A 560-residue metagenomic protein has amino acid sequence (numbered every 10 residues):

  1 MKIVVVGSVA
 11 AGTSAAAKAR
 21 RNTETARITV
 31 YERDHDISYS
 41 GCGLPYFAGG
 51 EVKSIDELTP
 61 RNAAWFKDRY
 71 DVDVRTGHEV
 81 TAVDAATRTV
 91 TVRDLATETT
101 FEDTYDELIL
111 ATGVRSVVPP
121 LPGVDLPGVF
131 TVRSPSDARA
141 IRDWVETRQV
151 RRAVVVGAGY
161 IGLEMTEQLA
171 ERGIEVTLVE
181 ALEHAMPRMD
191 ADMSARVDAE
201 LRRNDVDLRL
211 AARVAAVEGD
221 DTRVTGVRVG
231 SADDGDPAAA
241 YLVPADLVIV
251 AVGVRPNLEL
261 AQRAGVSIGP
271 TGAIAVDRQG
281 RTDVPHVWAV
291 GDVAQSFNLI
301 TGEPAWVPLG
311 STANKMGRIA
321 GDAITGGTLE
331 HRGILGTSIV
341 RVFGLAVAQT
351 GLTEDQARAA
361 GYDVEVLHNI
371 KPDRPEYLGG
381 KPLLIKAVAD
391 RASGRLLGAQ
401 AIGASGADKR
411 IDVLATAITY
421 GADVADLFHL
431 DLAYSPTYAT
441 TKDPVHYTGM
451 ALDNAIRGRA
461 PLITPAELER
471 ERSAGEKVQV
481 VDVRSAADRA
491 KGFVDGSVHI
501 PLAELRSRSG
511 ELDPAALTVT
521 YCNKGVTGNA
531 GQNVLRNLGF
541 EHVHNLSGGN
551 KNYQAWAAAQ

Functional and structural regions predicted by a protein language model:
M1, R21, V293-S405, P436-T440 (+1 more regions): Mid-to-C-terminal Rossmann-like scaffold of FAD/NAD(P)H-dependent oxidoreductases
M1-D73, A153, T166-M189, T337 (+3 more regions): Beta1-alpha1 glycine-rich phosphate/pyrophosphate-binding loop at the start of Rossmann-like nucleotide-binding domains
K18-D106, D190-D207, Q356, Y447 (+1 more regions): N-terminal Rossmann-like dinucleotide/flavin-binding domain of flavoprotein oxidoreductases that bind FAD/FMN
T25, R69, V74-A96, D103 (+1 more regions): A Rossmann-like FAD-binding core segment of flavoenzymes
T59, R152-A153, Y160-A216, P308-T312 (+2 more regions): Rossmann-like dinucleotide-binding cores of NAD(P)H-dependent redox enzymes
L110-R172, D207, V276-R278, V498-A503: Glycine-rich dinucleotide-binding loop and its adjacent helix/turn
D125-Q149, R223-G226, G235, Y241-I319 (+3 more regions): FAD-site-proximal beta/loop scaffold in flavoenzymes
A425-V478, A486-Q560: Rhodanese-like catalytic fold shared by cysteine-dependent sulfurtransferases and DSP/PTP-type phosphatases
